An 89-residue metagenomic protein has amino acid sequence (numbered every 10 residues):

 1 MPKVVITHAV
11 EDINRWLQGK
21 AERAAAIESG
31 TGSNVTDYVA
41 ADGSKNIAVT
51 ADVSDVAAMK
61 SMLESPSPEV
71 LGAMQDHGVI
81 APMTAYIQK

Functional and structural regions predicted by a protein language model:
M1-K89: Short S/T/G/P-rich N-terminal loop/turn motif that feeds into the first structured element of a domain
